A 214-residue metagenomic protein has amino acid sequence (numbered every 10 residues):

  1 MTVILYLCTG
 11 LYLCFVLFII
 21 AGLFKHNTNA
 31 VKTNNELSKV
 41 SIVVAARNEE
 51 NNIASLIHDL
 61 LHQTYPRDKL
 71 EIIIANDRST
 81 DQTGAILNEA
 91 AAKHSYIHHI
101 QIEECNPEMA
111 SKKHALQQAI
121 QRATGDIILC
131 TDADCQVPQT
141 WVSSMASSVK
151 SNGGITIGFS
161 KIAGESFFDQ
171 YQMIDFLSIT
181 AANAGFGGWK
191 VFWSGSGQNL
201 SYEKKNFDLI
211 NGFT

Functional and structural regions predicted by a protein language model:
M1-E36: N-terminal membrane-anchoring/stem segments of glycan-assembly enzymes
F15, Y96-A119, S144-T214: Long helical/loop segments within the catalytic core of UDP-sugar-dependent glycosyltransferases, especially the large
G22-V31, E49-Q63: Short, well-formed alpha-helical segments that are part of the catalytic scaffolds of diverse glycosyltransferases
S38-S41, E71: Cell-envelope/extracellular polymer assembly enzymes that use nucleotide-activated donors
I57-C105: Acidic donor-binding segment of Leloir-type glycosyltransferases
D77, T124, T131-A133, T214: Active-site acidic Asp-centered loop
Q82, T131-S148: Acidic donor-binding/catalytic loop of UDP-sugar-dependent glycosyltransferases, especially processive GT2
A91, H114-I127: Active-site nucleotide-sugar/metal-binding loop of Leloir-type enzymes
